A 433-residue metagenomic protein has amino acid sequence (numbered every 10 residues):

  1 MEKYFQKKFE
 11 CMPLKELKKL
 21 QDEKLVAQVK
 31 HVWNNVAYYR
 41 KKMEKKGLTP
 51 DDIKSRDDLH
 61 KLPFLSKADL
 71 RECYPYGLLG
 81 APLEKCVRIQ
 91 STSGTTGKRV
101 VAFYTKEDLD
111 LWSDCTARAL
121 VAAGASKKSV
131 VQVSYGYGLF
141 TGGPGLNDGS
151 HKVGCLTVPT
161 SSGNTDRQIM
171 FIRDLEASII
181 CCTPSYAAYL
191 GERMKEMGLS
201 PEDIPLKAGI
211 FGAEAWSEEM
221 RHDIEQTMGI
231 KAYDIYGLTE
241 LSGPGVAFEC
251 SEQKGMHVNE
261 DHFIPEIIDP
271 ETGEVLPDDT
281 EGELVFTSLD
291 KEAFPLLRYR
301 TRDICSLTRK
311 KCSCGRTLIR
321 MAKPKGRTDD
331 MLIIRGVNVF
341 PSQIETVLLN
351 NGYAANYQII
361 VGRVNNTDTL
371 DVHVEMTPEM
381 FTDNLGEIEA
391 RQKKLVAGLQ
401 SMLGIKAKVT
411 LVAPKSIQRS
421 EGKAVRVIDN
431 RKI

Functional and structural regions predicted by a protein language model:
M1-S91, G97-D114, R118-A122, S126 (+5 more regions): Nucleotide 5′-phosphate-binding alpha/beta core
E2-K8, K15, L65-Y233, L241 (+5 more regions): Active-site phosphate/ATP/adenylate-binding loop shared across adenylate-forming ligases
G97, G198, T272-G273, G422: Detector for glycine-centered tight turns/loop "hinges" at secondary-structure junctions
V153, S200-E202, P277, L297 (+1 more regions): Extracytoplasmic/secreted proteins and extracellular or luminal domains
I180, D290-I405, G422: AMP-binding/adenylate-forming catalytic core of the ANL superfamily
T183, G212, L238, T287 (+3 more regions): Conserved residues at the C-terminal ends of beta-strands
K207, W216-K311: Conserved AMP-binding/adenylate-forming
